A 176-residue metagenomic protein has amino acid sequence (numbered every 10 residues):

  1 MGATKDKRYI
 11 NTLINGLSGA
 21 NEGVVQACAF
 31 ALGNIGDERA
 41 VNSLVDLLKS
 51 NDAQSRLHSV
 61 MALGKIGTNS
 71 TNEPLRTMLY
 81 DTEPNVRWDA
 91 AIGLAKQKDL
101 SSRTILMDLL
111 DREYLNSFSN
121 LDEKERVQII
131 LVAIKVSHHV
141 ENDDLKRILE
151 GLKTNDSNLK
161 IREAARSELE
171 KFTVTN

Functional and structural regions predicted by a protein language model:
D6-S18, D37-K49, T68-Y80, D99-F118 (+2 more regions): Amphipathic alpha-helical scaffolding segments comprising HEAT/armadillo-like alpha-solenoid repeats
A20-E22, N51-D52, T82-E83, Y114 (+2 more regions): Short inter-helical turns and helix N-cap capping residues of alpha-solenoid HEAT/ARM repeat scaffolds
Y114-E123, S157-A165: Boundary/linker segments of alpha-helical solenoid repeat arrays
D122-V136: Glycine-rich, flexible loop segments associated with nucleotide phosphate handling
E150-N176: Eukaryotic acidic, Ser/Thr-rich intrinsically disordered low-complexity regions
